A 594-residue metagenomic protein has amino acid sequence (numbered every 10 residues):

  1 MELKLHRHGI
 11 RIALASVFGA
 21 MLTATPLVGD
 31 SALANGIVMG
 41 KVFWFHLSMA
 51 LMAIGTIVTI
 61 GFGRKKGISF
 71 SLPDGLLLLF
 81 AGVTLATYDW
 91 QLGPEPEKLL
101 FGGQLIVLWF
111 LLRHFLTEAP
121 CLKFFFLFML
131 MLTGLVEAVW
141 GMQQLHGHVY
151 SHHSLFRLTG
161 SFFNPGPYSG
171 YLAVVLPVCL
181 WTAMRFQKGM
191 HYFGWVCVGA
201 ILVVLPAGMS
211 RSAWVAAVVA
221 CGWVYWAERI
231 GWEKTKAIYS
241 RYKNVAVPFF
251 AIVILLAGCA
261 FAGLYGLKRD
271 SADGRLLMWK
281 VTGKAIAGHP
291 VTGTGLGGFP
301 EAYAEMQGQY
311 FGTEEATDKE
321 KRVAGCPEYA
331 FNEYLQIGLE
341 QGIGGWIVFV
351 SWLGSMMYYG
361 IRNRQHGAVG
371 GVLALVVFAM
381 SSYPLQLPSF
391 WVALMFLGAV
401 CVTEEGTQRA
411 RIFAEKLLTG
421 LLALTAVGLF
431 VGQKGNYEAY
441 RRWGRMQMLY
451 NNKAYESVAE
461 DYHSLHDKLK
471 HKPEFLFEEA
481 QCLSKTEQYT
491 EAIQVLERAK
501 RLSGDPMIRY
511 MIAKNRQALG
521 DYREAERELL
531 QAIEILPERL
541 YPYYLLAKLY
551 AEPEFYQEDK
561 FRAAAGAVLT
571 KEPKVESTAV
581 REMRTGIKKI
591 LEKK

Functional and structural regions predicted by a protein language model:
E2, I12-V28, H46-V58, A81-D89 (+10 more regions): Alpha-helical transmembrane segments of multi-pass inner-membrane proteins
V149-L155, L296-L339: Interfacial juxtamembrane loops and adjacent helix segments that form the catalytic/substrate-binding surfaces
A260-L277, A423-K453: Hydrophobic alpha-helical transmembrane segments in integral membrane proteins
W443-G444, E474-E478, M507-K514, Y541-L545 (+1 more regions): Alpha-solenoid helical repeat scaffolds
N451, K485, A518-L519, E552-P553: Register position in tetratricopeptide repeats
D467, K500-R501, Q531-E534, A567-T570: Conserved structural position within tetratricopeptide repeats
K470-H471, S503-G504, P537, P573: Short coil turns that delineate tetratricopeptide repeat
